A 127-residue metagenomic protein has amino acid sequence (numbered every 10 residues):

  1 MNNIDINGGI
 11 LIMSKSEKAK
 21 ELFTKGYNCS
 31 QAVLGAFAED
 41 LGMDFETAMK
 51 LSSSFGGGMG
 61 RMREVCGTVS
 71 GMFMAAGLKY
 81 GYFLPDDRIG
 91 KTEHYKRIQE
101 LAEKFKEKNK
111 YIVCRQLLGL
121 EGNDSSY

Functional and structural regions predicted by a protein language model:
M1-I12: Short, Lys/Arg-enriched N-terminal segments with co-localized hydrophobic residues within the first ~10-30 amino acids
M13-L41: Active-site-proximal helix-loop elements at catalytic-domain edges
E17-T24, F55-R63: A short glycine/serine-rich beta->alpha loop
S30-D40, M74-A75, D86-Y127: Amphipathic alpha-helical interface segments
F37-S54: Acidic-glycine-rich active-site phosphate/pyrophosphate-binding loop
R63-G71: Conserved phosphate/anionic-ligand binding catalytic regions in large, soluble enzymes, centered on
G71-G81: DPxDG-like acidic metal-binding loop motif
